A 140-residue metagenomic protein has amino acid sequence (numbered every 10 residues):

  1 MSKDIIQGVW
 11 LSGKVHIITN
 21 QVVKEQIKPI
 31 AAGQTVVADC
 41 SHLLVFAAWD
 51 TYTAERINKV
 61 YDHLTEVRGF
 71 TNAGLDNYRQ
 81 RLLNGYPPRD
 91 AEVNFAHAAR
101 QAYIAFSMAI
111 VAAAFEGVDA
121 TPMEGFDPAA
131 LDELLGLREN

Functional and structural regions predicted by a protein language model:
M1-N140: Acidic, surface-exposed loops and disordered segments
